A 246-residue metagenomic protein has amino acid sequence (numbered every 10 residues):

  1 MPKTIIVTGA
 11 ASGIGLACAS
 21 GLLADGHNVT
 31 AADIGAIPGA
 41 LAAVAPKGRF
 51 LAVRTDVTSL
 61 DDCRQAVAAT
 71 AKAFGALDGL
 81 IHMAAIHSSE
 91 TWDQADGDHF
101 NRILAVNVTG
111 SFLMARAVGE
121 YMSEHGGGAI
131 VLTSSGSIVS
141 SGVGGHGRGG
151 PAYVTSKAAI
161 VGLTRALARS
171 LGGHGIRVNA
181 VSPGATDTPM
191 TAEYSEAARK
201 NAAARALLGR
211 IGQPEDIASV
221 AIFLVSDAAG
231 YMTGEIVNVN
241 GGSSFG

Functional and structural regions predicted by a protein language model:
P2-T30: Canonical Rossmann dinucleotide-binding motif of NAD(H)/NADP(H)-dependent dehydrogenases/reductases, specifically
M83-S89, G242: Conserved NAD(P)H cofactor-binding loop of Rossmann-fold oxidoreductase domains
T91-W92, D96-L104, A202: Substrate-binding pocket helix/loop in short-chain dehydrogenase/reductase
A115, S156, T164: Active-site helix of classical SDR
G172, R177, M232-G234: Short, small/polar-rich loop/turn modules that mediate ligand/substrate recognition or access, typified
A206-I217, A228: A conserved structural motif in NAD(P)-dependent oxidoreductases
I222, T233-G246: Short C-terminal tail/terminal secondary-structure segment of NAD(P)H-dependent dehydrogenase/reductase domains
